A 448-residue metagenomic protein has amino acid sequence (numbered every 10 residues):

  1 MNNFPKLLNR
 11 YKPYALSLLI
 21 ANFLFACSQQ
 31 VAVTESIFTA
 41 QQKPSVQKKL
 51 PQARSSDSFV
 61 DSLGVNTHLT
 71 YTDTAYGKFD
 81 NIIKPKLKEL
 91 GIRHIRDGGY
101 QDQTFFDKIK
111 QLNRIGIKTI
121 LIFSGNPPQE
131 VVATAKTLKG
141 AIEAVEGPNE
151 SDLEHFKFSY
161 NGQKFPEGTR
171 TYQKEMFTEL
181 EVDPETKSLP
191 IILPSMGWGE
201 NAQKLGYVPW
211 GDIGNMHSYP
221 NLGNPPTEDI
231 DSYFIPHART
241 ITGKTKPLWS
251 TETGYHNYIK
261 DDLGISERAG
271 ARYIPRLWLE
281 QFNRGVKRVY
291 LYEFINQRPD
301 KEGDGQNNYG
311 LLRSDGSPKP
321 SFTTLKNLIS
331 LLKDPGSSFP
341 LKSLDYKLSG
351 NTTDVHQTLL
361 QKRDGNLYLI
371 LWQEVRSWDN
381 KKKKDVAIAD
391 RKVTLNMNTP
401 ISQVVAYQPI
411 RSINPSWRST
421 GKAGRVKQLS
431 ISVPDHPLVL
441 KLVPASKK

Functional and structural regions predicted by a protein language model:
F25-A26: C-terminal motif of bacterial Sec signal peptides marking the signal peptidase cleavage site
I37-Q101: Boundary/entry segment of secreted carbohydrate-active catalytic domains
A53-S58, I82-E89, D102-K118, V132-I142 (+2 more regions): Acidic (Asp/Glu)-rich catalytic clusters
I95, G214, E252, Q281 (+3 more regions): Conserved, mostly hydrophobic/aromatic
I122-V132, K164-V286: Noncatalytic carbohydrate-binding groove/subsite architecture in carbohydrate-active enzymes
I259-D334, F339-N351: Aromatic/acidic polysaccharide-binding cleft in carbohydrate-active enzymes
D345-P400, L438: Carbohydrate-binding surface patches
S416-K448: C-terminal beta-strand-rich structural cap/linker in extracellular carbohydrate-active enzymes
